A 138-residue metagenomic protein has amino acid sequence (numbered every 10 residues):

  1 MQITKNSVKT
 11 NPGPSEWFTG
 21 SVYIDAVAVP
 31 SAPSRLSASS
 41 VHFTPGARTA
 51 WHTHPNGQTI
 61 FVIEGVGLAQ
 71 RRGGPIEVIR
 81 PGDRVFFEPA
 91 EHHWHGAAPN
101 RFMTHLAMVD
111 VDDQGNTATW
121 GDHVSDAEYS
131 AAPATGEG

Functional and structural regions predicted by a protein language model:
M1-R35, T117-G138: A short, N-terminal "cap"/entry segment at the start of jelly-roll beta-barrel domains of the cupin/DSBH fold
Y23, S37-H54: Conserved short histidine dyad/triad with adjacent acidic residue
T49-W51, A69-Q70, F87, H92-P99: Short beta-strand His + acidic residue motifs that chelate non-heme Fe in jelly-roll/DSBH and cupin folds
P55-L68, R72-G73: Glycine- and acidic-residue-biased ligand/ion/polar-headgroup-sensing regions
T59, F86, N100-T119: A short hydrophobic beta-strand segment most commonly corresponding to one strand of the jelly-roll/cupin
G73-A90: Short acidic-glycine-tyrosine-enriched beta hairpin
